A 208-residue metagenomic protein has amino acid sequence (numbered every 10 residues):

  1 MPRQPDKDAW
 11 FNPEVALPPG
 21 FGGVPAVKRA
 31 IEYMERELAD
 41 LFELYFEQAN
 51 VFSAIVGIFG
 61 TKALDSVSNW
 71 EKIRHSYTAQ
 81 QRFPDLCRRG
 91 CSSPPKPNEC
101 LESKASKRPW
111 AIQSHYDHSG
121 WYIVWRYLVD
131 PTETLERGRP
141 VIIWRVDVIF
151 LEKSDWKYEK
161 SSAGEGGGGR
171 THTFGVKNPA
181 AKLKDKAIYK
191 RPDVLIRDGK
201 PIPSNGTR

Functional and structural regions predicted by a protein language model:
M1-F83, C87-E99, A105-R208: Nucleic-acid endonuclease domains
